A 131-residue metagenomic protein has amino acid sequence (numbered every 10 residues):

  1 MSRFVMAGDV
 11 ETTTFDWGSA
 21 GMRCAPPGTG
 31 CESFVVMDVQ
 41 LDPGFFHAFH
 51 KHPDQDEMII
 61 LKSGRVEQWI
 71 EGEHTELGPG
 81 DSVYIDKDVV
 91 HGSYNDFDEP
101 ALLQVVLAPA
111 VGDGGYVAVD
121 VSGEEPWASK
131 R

Functional and structural regions predicted by a protein language model:
M1-S33, A118-R131: A short, N-terminal "cap"/entry segment at the start of jelly-roll beta-barrel domains of the cupin/DSBH fold
A20, M37-H52: Conserved short histidine dyad/triad with adjacent acidic residue
A25-P27, H47-H52, Y94-D96, D120: Short histidine-centered beta-strand/loop micro-motifs that create catalytic or ligand/metal-coordination sites
G30, E67, K87-D113: Ligand-binding loop in jelly-roll beta-barrel domains
F46-A48, G64-W69: Short beta-strand segments in beta-sandwich/barrel cores
D54-D56, I60-V66: Glycine- and acidic-residue-biased ligand/ion/polar-headgroup-sensing regions
G72-K87: Short acidic-glycine-tyrosine-enriched beta hairpin
